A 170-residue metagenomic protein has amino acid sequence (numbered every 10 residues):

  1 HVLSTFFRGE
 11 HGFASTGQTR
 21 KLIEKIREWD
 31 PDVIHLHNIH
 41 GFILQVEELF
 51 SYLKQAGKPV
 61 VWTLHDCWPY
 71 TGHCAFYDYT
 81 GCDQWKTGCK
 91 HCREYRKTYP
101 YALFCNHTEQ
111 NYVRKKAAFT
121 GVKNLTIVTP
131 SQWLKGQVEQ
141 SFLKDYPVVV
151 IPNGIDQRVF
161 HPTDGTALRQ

Functional and structural regions predicted by a protein language model:
H1-Q170: Catalytic cores of nucleotide-sugar-dependent glycosyltransferases that transfer UDP/GDP/TDP-activated
